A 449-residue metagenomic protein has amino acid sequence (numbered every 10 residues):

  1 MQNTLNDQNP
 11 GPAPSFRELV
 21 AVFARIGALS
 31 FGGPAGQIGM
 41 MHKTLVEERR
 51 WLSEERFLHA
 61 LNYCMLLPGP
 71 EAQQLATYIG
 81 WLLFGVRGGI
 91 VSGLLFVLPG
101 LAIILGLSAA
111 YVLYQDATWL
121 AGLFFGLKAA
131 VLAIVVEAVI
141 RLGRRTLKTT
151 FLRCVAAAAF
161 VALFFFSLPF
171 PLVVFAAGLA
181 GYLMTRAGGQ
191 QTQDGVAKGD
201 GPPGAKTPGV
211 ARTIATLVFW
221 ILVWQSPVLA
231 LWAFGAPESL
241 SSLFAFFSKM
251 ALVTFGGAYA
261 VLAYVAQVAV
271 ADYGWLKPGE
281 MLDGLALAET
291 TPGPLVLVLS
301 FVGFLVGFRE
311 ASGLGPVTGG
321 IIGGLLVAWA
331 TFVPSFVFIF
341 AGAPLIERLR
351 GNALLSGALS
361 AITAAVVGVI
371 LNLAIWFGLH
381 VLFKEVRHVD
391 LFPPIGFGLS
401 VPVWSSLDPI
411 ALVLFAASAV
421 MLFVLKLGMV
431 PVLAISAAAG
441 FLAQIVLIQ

Functional and structural regions predicted by a protein language model:
M1-L67, E71, Y78-T291, L295-Q449: Multi-pass membrane proteins that catalyze or facilitate reactions on polyprenyl-/lipid-phosphate substrates and their
